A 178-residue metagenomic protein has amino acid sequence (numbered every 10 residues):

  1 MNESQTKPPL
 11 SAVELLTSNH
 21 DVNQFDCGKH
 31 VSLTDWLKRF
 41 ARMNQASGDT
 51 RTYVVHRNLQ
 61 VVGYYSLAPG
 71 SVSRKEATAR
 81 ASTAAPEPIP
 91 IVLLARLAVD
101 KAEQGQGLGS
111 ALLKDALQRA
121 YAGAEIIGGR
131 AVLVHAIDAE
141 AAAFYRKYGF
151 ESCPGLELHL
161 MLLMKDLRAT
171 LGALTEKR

Functional and structural regions predicted by a protein language model:
M1-Q106, S110-R178: Non-catalytic substrate-recognition and accessory regions of acyl/acetyltransferase enzymes
